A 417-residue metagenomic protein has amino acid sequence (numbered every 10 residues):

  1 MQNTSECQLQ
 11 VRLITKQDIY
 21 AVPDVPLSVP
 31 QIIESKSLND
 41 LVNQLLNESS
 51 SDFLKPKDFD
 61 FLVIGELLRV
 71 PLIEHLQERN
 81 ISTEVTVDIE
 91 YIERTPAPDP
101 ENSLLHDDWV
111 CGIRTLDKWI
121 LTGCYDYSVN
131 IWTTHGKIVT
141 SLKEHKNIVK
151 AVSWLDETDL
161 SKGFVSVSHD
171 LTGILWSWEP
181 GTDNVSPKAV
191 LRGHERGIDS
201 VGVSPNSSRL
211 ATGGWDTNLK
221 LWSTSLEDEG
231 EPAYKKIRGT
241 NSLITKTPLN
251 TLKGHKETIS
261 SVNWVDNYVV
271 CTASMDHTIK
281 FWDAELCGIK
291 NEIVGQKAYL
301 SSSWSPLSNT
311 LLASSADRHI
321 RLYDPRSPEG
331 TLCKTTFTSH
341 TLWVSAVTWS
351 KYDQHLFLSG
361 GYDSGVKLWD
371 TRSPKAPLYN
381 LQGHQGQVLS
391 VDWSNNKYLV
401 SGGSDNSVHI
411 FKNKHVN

Functional and structural regions predicted by a protein language model:
Q2-Y20, S28-W119, Y125, N130 (+2 more regions): Intrinsically disordered, low-complexity acidic/Ser/Thr/Pro-rich linker and tail segments in large eukaryotic scaffolds
P98-E101, I138-T140, N184-A189, G230-P232 (+4 more regions): A structural motif specific to WD40 beta-propellers
S103-V110, K143-V149, L191-I198, T245 (+4 more regions): WD40/WD-repeat beta-propeller blade N-cap
I113, V129-T134, V152, G173-W178 (+12 more regions): WD40-repeat beta-propellers
I113-K118, H135, V152-K162, E195 (+7 more regions): Loop/turn segments within WD40 beta-propeller blades
G123-D126, V167-L171, T212-N218, S223-T224 (+7 more regions): Conserved strand-to-loop turn within each blade of WD40 beta-propeller repeats
S177-D183, S223-T240, D324-E329, T371-R372 (+1 more regions): Short loop/turn segments immediately following beta-strands, especially the blade-tip and inter-blade linker loops
L389-N417: Blade-level signature of beta-propeller repeat domains, shared across WD40, Kelch, NHL, RCC1 and BNR/Asp-box propellers
